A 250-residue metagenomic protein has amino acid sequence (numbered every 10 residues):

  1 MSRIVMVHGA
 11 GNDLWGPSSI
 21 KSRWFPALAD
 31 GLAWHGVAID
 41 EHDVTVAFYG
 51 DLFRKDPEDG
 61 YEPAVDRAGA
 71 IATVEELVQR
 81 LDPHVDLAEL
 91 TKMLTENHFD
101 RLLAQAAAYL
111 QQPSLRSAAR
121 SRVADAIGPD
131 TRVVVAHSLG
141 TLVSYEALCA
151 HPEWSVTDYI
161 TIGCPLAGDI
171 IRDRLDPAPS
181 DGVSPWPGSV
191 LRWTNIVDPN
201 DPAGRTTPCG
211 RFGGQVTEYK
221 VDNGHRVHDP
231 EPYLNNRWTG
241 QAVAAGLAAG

Functional and structural regions predicted by a protein language model:
M1-R67, I71, H84-V135, L139-G250: Lipid deacylating catalytic domains
